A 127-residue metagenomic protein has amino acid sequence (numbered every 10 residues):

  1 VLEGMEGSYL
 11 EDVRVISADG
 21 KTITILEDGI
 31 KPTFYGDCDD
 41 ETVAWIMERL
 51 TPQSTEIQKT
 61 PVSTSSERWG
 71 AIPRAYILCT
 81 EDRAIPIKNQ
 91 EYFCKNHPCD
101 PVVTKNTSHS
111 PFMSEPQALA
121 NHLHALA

Functional and structural regions predicted by a protein language model:
V1-E27, I57-S63, I85: Flexible "cap/lid" loop of the alpha/beta hydrolase fold
T22, S65-R68, E91-C94: Short secondary-structure boundary/capping segments
D28-D37: Helix-loop "lid/cap" segments that line or gate small-molecule binding pockets
E48-R68: Active-site nucleophile elbow and catalytic-triad environment of alpha/beta-hydrolase enzymes
W69-G70, A75-L78: Short beta-strand/loop motif that positions the catalytic acidic residue of the alpha/beta-hydrolase fold
T80-N106, M113, A125-L126: Conserved loop-alpha-helix segment in the C-terminal half of the alpha/beta-hydrolase fold that carries the catalytic
P116-H124: Short, amphipathic alpha-helical "lid/cap" segments that border enzyme active or binding sites
